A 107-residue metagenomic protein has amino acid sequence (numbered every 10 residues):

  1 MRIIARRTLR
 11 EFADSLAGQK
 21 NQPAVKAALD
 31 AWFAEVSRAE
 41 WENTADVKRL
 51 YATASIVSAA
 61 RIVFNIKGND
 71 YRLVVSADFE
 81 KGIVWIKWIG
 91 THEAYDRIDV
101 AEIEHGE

Functional and structural regions predicted by a protein language model:
M1-D70, D78-I83, H92-E107: Basic, Lys/Arg-enriched alpha-helical interface segments
